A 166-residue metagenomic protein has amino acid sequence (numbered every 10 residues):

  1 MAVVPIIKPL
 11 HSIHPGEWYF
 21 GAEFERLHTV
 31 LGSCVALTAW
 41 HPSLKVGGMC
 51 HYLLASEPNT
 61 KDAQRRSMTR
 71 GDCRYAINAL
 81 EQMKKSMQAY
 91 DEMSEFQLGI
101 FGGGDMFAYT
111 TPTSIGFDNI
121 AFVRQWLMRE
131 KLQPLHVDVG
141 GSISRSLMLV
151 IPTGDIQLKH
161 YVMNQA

Functional and structural regions predicted by a protein language model:
A2-E25, T29: Phosphate-centric recognition/catalysis
A22, H41-K45, V150-G154: Short acidic-glycine loop/turn motifs at beta-strand connectors
A22-R26, V30-S33, H41, S56 (+3 more regions): N-terminal intrinsically disordered, cationic/polar leader segments that include organellar targeting peptides
H28-Y90: Conserved mixed alpha/beta catalytic, RNA-binding, or beta-rich assembly cores of soluble enzyme, regulatory
L53-S56, G102-M106, G140-S142: Acidic, glycine-rich active-site loops and adjacent beta-strand->loop/helix elements that engage anionic groups
S94-G102: Short glycine-rich phosphate-binding loop at a beta-alpha junction
D105-F117: Phosphate/ribose-phosphate-bearing ligand recognition and processing surfaces, centered on ADP-ribose/NAD(+/P+) systems
G116-A166: Divalent-metal-activated hydrolytic enzyme cores
